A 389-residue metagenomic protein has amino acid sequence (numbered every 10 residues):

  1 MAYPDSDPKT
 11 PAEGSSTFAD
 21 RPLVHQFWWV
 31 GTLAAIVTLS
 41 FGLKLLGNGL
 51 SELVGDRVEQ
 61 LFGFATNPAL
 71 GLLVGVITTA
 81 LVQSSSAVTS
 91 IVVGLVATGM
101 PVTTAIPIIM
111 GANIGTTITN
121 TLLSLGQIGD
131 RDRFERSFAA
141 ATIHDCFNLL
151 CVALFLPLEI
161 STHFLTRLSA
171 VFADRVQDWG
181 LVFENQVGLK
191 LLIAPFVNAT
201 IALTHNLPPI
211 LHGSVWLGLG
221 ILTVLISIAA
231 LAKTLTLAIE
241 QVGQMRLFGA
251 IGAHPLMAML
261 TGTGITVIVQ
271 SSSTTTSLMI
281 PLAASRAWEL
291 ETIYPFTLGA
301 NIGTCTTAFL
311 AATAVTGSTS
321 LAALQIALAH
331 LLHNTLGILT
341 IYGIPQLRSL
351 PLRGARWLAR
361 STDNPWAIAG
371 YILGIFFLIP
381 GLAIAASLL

Functional and structural regions predicted by a protein language model:
M1-W29, F134-E135, L168-P208, T234-A253 (+1 more regions): Intrinsically disordered, low-complexity non-transmembrane regions of multi-pass membrane transporters
E13-L72, F196-M259: Helix-loop-helix hairpins and the membrane-proximal interhelical loops of multi-pass alpha-helical transport proteins
S16-V24, W28, D56, Q60-N67 (+10 more regions): Membrane-helix interfacial "entry" motifs
T32, I36, G63-F64, G75-T79 (+12 more regions): Alpha-helical transmembrane segments of multi-pass membrane proteins, especially transporters and channels
I36-N48, E52, G71-L72, V76-A80 (+15 more regions): Transmembrane alpha-helical segments of multi-pass membrane transport proteins and ion-pumping complexes
V37-F41, L122-K190, L222-A229, L310-L389: Juxtamembrane and boundary regions of transmembrane helices in multi-pass small-molecule transporters and channels
T79-N113, G126-I128, D174, I265-T335: Membrane-interfacial helix-loop connectors
N120-D132, T234-A238, I280-R286: C-terminal ends of transmembrane helices
